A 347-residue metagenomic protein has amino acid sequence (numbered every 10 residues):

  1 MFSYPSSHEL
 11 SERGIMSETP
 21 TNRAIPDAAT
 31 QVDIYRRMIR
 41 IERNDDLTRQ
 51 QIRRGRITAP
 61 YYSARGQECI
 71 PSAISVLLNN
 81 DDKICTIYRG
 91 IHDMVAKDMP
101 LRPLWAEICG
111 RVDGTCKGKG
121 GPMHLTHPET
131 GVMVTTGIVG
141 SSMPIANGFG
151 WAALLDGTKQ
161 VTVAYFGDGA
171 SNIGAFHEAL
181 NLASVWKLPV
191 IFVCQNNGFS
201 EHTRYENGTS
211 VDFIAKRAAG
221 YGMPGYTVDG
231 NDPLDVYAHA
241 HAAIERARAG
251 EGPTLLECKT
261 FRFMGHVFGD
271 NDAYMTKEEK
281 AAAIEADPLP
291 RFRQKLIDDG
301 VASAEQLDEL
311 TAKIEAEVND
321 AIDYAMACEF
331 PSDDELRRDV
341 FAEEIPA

Functional and structural regions predicted by a protein language model:
F2-I70, C258, F268-A273, K277-A347: Conserved acidic/glycine
S7, M123, T254: A broad, low-specificity signal marking well-ordered, structured residues that form hydrophobic/aromatic
T21, T115-K119, L256, G265: N-proximal short alpha-helices
D46, Q50, R54-W186, R204-S210 (+2 more regions): Cofactor-binding active-site loop characterized by glycine-rich and histidine/acidic residues
V132-A327: Glycine-rich ThDP/TPP pyrophosphate-binding loop and its adjacent helix/strand module within ThDP-dependent enzymes
